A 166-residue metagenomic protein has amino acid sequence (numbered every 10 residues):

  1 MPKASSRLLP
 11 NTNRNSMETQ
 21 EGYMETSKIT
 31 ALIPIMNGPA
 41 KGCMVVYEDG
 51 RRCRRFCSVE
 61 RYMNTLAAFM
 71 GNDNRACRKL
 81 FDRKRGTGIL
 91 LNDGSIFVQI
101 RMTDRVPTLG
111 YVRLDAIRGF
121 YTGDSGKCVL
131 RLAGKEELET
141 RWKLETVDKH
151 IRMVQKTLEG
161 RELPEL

Functional and structural regions predicted by a protein language model:
M1-V112, A116-L166: Eukaryotic intrinsically disordered, low-complexity regulatory linkers and tails enriched in Ser/Thr/Pro
